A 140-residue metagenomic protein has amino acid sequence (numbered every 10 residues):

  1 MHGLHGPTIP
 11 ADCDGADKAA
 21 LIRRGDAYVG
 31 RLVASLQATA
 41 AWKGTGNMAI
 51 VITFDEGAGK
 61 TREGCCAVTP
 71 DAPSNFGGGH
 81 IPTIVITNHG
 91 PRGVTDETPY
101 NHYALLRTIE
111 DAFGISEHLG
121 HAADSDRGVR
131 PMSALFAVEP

Functional and structural regions predicted by a protein language model:
M1-P140: N-terminal pro-sequences and low-complexity stem/linker regions of secreted or lumenal proteins
